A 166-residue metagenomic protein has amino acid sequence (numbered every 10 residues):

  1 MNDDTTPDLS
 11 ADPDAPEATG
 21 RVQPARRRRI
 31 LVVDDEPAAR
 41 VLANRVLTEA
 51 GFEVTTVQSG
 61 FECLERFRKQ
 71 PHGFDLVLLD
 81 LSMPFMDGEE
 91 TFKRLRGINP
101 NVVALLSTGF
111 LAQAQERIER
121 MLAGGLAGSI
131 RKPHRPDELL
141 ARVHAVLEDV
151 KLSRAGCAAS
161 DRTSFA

Functional and structural regions predicted by a protein language model:
M1-L31, N44, G73, R96 (+3 more regions): Non-catalytic signal-transmission and effector/linker regions of two-component phosphorelay proteins
V41-E49: Charged docking surfaces used in two-component/phosphorelay signaling
T56-L76, R117: Acidic, metal-coordinating helix/loop segments flanking the phosphotransfer/catalytic sites of two-component signaling
D80: Active-site residues of response regulator receiver
M83: Receiver (REC) domain active-site loop signature in two-component systems and cognate sites in sensor histidine kinases
S107-G109: Hydrophobic/aromatic residues positioned on beta-strands within the core alpha/beta folds
K132: A Lys-centered signature of the CheY-like receiver
